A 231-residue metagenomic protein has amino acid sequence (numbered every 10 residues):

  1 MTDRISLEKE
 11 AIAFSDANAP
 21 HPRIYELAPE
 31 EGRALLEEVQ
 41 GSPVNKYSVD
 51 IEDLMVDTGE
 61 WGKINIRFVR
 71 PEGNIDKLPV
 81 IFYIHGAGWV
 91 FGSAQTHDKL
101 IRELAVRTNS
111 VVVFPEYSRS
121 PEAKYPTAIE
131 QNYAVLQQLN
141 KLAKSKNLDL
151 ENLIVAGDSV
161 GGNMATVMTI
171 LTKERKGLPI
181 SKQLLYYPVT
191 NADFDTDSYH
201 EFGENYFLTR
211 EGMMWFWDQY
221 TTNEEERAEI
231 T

Functional and structural regions predicted by a protein language model:
M1-P71, E226-R227: A glycine/proline-hinged amphipathic helix-loop "lid/cap" segment that gates access to hydrophobic ligand pockets
K77-A87: Short beta-strand element of the alpha/beta-hydrolase
Q95-P115: Short amphipathic alpha-helix adjacent to the substrate-entry channel of hydrolases
E116-S120: Short beta-to-alpha linker loops that shape the active-site pocket of alpha/beta-hydrolase fold enzymes
N140-I154: Gly/Ser-rich "nucleophile elbow"/oxyanion-hole loop immediately N-terminal to the catalytic nucleophile in hydrolases
L150, T166-T231: Alpha/beta hydrolase fold serine-hydrolase catalytic domain that processes acyl esters and thioesters
V155-G157, Y186: Short beta-strand immediately N-terminal to the catalytic nucleophile in serine-hydrolase-like folds
G157, G161, A165: Gly/Ala-rich beta-loop-alpha elbow adjacent to hydrolase catalytic centers
